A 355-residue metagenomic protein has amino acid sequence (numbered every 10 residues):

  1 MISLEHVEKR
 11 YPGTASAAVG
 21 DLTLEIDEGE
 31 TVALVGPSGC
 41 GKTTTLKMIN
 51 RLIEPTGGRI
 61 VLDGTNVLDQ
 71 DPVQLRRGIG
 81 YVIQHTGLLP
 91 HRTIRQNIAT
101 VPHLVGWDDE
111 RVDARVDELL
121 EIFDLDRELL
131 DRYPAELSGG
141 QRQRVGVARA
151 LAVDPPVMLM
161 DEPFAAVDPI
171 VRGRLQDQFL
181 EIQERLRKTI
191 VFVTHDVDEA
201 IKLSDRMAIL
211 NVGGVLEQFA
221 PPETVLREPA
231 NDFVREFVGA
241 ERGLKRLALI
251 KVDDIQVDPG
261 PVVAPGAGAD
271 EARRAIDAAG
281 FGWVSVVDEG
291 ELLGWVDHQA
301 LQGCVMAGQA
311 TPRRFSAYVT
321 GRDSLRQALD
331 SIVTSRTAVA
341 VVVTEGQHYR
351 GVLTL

Functional and structural regions predicted by a protein language model:
V35-P37: The feature captures the beta-strand-to-loop junction immediately N-terminal to the Walker
N50: Helix-to-loop junction immediately C-terminal to a conserved catalytic motif
N66-G80, L104: ABC ATPase NBD coupling module
H91-A99: Short coil-to-helix segment of the ABC ATPase nucleotide-binding domain corresponding to the Q-loop/switch region
H103, E110-E128: Conserved ABC ATPase "signature" region
Y133-L137, Q141: Conserved ABC ATPase signature
P261-F281, V286-D288, V305, A317-G346 (+1 more regions): The conserved cystathionine-beta-synthase
